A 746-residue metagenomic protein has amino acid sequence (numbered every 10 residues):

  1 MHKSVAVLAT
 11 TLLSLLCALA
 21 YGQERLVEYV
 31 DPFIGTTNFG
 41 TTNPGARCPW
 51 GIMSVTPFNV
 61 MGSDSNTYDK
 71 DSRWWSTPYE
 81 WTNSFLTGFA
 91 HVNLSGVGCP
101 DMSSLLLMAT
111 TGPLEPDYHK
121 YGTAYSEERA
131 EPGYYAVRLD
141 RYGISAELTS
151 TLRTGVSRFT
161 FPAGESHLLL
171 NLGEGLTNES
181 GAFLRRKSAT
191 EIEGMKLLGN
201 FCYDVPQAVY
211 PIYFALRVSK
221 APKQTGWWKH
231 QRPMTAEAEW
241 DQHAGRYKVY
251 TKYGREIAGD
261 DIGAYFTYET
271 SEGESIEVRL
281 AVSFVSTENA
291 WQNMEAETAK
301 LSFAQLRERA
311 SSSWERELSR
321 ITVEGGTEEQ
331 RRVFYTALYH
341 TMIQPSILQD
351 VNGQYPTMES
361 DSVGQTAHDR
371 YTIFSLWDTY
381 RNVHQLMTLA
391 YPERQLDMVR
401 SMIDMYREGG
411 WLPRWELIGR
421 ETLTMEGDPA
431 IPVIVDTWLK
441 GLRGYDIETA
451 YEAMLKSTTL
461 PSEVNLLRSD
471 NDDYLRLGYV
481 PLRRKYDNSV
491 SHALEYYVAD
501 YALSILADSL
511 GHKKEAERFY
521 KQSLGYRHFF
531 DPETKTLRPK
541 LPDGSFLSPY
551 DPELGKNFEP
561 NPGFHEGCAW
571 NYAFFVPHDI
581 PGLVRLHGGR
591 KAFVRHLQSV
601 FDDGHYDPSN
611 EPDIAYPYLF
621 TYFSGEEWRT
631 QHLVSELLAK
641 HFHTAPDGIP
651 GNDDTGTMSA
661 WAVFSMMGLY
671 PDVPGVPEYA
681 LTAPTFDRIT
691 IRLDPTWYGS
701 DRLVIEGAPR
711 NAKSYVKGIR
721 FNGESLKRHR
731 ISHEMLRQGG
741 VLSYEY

Functional and structural regions predicted by a protein language model:
M1-Q23: Bacterial Sec-dependent N-terminal signal peptides
Q23-H384, T388-P432, W438-L494, A507-H528 (+7 more regions): Accessory carbohydrate-recognition regions in carbohydrate-active enzymes
A499: ATP-dependent phospho-/nucleotidyl transfer catalytic cores
R702-N711: Short aromatic-glycine motifs in intrinsically disordered, low-complexity regions
